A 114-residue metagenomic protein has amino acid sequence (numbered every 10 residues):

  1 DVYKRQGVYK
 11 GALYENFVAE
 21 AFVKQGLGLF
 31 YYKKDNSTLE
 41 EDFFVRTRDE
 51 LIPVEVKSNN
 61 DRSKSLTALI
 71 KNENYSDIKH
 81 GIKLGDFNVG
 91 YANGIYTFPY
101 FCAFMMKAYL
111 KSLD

Functional and structural regions predicted by a protein language model:
D1-D114: A cross-kingdom feature that marks ATP-driven nucleic-acid transaction machinery
